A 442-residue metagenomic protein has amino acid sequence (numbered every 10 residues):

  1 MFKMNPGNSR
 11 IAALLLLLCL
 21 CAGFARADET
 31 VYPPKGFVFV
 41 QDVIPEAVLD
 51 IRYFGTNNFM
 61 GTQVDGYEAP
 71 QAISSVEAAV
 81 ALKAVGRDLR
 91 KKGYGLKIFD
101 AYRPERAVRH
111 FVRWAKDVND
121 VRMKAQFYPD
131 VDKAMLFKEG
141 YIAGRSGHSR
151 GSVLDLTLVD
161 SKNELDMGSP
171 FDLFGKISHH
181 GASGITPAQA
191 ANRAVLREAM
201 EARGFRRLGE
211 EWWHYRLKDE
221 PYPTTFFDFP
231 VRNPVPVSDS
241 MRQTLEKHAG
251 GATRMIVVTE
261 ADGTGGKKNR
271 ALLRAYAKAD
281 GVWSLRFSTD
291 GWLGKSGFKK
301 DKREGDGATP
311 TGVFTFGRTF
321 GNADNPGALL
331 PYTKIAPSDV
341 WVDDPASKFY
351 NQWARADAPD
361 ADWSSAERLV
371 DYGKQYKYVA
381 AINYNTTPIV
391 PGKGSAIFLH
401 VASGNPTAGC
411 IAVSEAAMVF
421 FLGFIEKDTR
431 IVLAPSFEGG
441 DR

Functional and structural regions predicted by a protein language model:
F2-A13: Bacterial N-terminal signal peptides that target proteins for export
A12-G23: Bacterial N-terminal signal peptides
R26-A101, V108-R109, R113-E210, D219-V237 (+4 more regions): Extracytoplasmic cell-surface/polysaccharide-interacting catalytic and binding patches
D65-P129, V237-T407, M418-R430, A434-R442: Cell wall/extracellular polymer interaction/catalysis modules
D155-T157, I185, N192-E220, Y378-N383 (+2 more regions): Active-site scaffold segments
D166-P170, F227, V282-G294, C410-V413: Short amphipathic beta-strand/extended segments with alternating polar/hydrophobic composition
K176-H179, G327-A328, C410: A short, polar/proline- and glycine-enriched secondary-structure boundary/capping micro-motif
